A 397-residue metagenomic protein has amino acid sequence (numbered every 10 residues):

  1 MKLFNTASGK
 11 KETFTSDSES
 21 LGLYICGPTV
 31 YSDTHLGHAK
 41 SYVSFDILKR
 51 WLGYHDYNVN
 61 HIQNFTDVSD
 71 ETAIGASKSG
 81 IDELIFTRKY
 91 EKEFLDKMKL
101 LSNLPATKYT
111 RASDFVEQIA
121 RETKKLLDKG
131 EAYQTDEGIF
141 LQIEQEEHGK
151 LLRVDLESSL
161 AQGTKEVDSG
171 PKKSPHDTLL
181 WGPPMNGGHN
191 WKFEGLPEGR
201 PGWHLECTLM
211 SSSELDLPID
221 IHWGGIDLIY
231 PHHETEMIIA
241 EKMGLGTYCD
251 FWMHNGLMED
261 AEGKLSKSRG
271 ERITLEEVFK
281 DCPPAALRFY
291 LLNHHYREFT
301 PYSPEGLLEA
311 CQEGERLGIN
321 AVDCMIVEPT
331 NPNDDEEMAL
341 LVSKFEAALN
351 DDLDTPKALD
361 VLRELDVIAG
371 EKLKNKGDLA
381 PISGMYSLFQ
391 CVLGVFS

Functional and structural regions predicted by a protein language model:
M1-Y31, D46, E117-D323: Alpha-helical recognition segments enriched in aromatics with Gly/Pro capping that present substrate-recognition
S8-L104: N-terminal, positively charged nucleic-acid-binding surface of large information/translation enzymes
R50, S212-S213, V367: Short glycine/serine- and small hydrophobic-enriched flexible loop segments
D56-N58, L100-T107, A132-Y133, P218 (+1 more regions): Surface-exposed helix-capping loop/turn segments at secondary-structure junctions
H61-I62, A106-T110, H222-G224, A380: Short catalytic-loop micro-motif centered on adjacent basic/acidic residues
F65-S69, E91-F94, L104-I119, E137-E146: Short, glycine/charge-rich beta-strand/loop segments that flank catalytic centers and engage negatively charged groups
A76-E83, T107-S113, P197, G225: The substrate-binding groove and active-site-proximal loops of carbohydrate-active enzymes, especially glycoside
K264-K267, E271-S397: Structural preference for alpha-helix termini/caps and helix-kink/transition segments
